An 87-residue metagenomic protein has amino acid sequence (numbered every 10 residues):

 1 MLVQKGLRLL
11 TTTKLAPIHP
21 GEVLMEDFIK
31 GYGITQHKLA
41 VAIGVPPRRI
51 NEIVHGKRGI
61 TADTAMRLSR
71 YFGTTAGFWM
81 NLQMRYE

Functional and structural regions predicted by a protein language model:
M1-Y32: N-terminal flexible/basic segments that precede or flank functional cores
G33-E52: Short alpha-helical DNA-recognition segment
N51-E52, M66, M80: Key DNA-contacting residues within the recognition helix of helix-turn-helix
E52, G56-G59, R85: Alpha-helical DNA-recognition elements
K57-R70: Short, basic-rich loop-to-helix N-cap that marks the start of a DNA-contacting helix
F78-E87: Short, charged recognition helix plus adjacent turn of helix-turn-helix-like nucleic-acid-binding domains
